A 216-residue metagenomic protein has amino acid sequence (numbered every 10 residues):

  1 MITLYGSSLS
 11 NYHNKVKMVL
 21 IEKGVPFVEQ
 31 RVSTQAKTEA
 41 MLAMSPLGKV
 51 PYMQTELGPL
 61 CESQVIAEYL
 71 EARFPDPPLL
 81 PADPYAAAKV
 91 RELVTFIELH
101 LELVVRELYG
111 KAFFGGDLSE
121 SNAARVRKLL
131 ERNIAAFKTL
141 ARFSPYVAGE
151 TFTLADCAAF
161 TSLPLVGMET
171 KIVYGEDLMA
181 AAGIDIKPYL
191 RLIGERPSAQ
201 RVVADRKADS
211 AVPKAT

Functional and structural regions predicted by a protein language model:
M1-R127, E131, K138, S144-V147: GST-like domain detector, emphasizing the conserved glutathione-binding G-site in the N-terminal thioredoxin-like
A43, E195, A204: Phosphate-coordinating loops and pocket residues in cytosolic domains that bind phosphorylated ligands
E71-P75, E98, R142, G167 (+3 more regions): Hydrophobic/aromatic-lined pockets within catalytic cores
L80, E176-D177: Membrane interface segments of multi-pass transport proteins and intramembrane proteases
V105, V147-V173, D185, I193: GST superfamily/GST-like fold recognition
T139-E150, P197-V203: Surface-exposed helix-capping loop/turn segments at secondary-structure junctions
L178-D185: Domain-level recognition of soluble alpha/beta enzyme cores, biased toward histidine phosphatases/phosphomutases
D205-T216: Acidic/histidine-enriched, glycine/proline-rich intrinsically disordered or flexible terminal extensions
